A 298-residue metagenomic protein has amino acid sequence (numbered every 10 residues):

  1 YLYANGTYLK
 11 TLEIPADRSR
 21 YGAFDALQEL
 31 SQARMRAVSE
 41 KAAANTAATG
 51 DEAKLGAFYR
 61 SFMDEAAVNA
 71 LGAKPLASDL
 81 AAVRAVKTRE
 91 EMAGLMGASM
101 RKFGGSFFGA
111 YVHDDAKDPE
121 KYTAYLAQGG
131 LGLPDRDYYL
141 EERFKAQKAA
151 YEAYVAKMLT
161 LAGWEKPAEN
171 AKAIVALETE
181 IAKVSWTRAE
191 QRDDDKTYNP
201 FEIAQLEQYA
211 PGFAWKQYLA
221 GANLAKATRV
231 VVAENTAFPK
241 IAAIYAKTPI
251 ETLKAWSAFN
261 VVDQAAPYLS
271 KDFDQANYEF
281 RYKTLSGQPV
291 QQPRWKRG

Functional and structural regions predicted by a protein language model:
Y1-R36, R192: N-terminal mature-domain "stem" immediately C-terminal to a signal peptide or N-terminal signal-anchor/transmembrane
Y3-A4, R36-G298: Noncatalytic, helix-rich "gating/capping" subdomain that lines the substrate-entry/channel surface of large enzyme
